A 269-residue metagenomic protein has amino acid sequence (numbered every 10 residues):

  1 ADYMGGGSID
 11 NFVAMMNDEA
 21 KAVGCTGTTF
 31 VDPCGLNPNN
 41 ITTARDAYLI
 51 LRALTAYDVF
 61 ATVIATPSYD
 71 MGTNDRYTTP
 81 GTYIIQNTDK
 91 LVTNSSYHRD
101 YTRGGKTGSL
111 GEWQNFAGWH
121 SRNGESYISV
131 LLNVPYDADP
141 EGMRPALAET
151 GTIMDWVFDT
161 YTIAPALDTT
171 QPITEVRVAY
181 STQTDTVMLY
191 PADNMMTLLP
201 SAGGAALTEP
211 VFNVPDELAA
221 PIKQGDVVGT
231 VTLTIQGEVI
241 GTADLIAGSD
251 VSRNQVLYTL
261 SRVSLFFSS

Functional and structural regions predicted by a protein language model:
A1-R45, R52-D58: Active-site-adjacent loops and short helices of periplasmic peptidoglycan-processing enzymes
C25, N39-I41, D46, L51-S269: Domain-terminus/edge residues, biased toward the C-terminal soluble/receptor-binding domains of extracytoplasmic
